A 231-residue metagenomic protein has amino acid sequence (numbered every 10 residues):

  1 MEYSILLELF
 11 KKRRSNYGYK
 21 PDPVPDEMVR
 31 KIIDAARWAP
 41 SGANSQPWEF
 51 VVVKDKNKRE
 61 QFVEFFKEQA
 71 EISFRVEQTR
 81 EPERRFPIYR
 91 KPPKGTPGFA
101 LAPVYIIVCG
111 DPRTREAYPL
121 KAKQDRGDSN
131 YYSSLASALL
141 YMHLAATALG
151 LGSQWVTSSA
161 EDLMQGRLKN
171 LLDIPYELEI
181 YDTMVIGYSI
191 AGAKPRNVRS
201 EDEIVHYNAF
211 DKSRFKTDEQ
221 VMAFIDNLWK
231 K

Functional and structural regions predicted by a protein language model:
I5-D22: Generic N-terminal amphipathic, Lys/Arg-enriched alpha-helix
L9, Y105-I107, T183-V185: Conserved hydrophobic/aromatic beta-strand scaffold that supports enzyme active sites
N16, E179-K231: C-terminal helix-cap and adjacent tail motif
G18-Y19, E49, S153-T157: Short catalytic-loop micro-motif centered on adjacent basic/acidic residues
I32-R37, I106, P112, K123-L171: Small-aliphatic-rich amphipathic alpha-helix that forms the alpha element of a beta-alpha
R37-N44: Glycine-rich phosphate/pyrophosphate-binding beta-alpha loops
V52-A136: Glycine/small-residue-rich phosphate/adenosyl-binding loop
E71-R80, K169-R196: A glycine-rich helix N-cap at a beta->alpha junction
